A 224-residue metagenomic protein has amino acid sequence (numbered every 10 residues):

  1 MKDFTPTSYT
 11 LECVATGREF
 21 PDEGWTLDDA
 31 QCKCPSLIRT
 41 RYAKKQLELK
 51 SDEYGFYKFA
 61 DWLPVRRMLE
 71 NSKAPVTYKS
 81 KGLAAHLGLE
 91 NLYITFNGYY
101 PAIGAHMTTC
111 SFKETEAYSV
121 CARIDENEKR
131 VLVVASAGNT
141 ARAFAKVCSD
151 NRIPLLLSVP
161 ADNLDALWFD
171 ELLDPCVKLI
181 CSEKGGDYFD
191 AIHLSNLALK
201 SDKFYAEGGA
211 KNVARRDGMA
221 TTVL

Functional and structural regions predicted by a protein language model:
M1-L224: PLP-dependent amino-acid enzyme catalytic core
